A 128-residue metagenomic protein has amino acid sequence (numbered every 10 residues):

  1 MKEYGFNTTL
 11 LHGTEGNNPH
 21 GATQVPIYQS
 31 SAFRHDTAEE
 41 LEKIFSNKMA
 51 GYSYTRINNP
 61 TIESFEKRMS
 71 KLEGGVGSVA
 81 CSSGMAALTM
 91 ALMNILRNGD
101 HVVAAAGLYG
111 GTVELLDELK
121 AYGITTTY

Functional and structural regions predicted by a protein language model:
M1-N59, K67: N-terminal "arm"/small-domain region of PLP-dependent enzymes with the aminotransferase-like
T37-A86, G111-E118: Conserved N-terminal alpha-helix of the aminotransferase class I/II PLP-enzyme fold
L72-G75, L96-H101, Y122: Short, surface-exposed connector motifs at secondary-structure boundaries
N94-G110: Conserved PLP-anchoring active-site segment centered on the Schiff-base-forming lysine
L116-Y128: PLP-dependent aminotransferase-class I/II
